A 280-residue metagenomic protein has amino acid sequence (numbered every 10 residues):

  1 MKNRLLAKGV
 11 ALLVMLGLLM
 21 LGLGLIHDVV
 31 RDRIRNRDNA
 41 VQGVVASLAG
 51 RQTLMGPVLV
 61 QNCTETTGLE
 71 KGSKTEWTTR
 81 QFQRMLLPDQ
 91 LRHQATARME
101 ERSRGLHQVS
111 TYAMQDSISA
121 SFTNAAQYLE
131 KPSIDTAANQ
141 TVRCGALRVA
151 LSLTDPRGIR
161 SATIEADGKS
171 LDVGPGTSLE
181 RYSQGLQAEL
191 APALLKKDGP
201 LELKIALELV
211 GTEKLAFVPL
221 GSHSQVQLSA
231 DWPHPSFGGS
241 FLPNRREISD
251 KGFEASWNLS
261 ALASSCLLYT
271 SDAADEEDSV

Functional and structural regions predicted by a protein language model:
K2-D28: Hydrophobic alpha-helical transmembrane signal-anchor segments
A11-M15, V29, R33, H107 (+1 more regions): Generic alpha-helical structural element
G22-L25, N36, A40, M55-P57: Short N-terminal amphipathic alpha-helix/helix-capping patch enriched in small hydrophobics with frequent Ser/Thr
D28-S47: Alpha-helical transmembrane signal-anchor/signal-peptide segments
N39, A46, V60, G72-L268: Soluble non-transmembrane domains of integral membrane proteins
V45-T67: Short extracytoplasmic
Y269-A274: Conserved small/polar residues in nucleotide/adenosyl-binding loops
E276-S279: N-terminal low-complexity segments that are often proline-rich with Ser/Thr-Pro
